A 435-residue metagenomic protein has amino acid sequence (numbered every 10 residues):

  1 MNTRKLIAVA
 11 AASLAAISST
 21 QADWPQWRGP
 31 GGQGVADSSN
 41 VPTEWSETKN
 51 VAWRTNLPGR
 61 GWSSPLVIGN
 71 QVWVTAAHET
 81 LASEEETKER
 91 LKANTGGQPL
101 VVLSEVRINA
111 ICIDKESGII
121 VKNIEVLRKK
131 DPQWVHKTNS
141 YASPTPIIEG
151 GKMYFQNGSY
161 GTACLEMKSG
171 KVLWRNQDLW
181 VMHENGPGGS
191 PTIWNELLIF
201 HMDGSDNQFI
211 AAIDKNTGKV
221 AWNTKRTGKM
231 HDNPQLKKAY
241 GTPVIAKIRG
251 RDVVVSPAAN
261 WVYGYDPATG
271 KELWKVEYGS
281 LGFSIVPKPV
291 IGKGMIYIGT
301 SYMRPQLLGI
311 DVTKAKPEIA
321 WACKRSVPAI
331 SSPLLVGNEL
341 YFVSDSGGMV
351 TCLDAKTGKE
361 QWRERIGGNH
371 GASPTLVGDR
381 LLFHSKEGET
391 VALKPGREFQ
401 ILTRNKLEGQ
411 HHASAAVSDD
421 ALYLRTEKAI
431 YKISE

Functional and structural regions predicted by a protein language model:
M1-K5, E435: Positively charged n-region of N-terminal signal peptides that target proteins for export
I7-A8, G31: Sequence-pattern detector for short linear motifs and compositional/periodic biases rather than a specific fold
A8-I17: Bacterial N-terminal signal peptides
T20-E435: Noncatalytic, solvent-exposed loop/strand surfaces of beta-propeller-type extracellular/periplasmic domains
